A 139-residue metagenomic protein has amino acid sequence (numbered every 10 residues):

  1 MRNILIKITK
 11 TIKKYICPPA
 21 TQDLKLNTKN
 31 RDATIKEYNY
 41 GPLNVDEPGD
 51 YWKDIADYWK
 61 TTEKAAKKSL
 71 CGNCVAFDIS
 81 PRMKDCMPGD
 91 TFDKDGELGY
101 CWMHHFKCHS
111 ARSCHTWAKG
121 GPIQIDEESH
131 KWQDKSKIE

Functional and structural regions predicted by a protein language model:
I4-E139: Cysteine-centered metal-binding/redox modules
